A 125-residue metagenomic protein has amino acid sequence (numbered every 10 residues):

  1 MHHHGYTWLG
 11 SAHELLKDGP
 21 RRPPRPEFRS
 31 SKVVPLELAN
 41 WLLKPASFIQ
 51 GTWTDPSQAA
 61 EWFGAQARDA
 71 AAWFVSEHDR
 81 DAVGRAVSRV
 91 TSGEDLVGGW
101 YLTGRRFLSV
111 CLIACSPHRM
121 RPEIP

Functional and structural regions predicted by a protein language model:
M1-S47: Short aromatic-glycine-(Arg/Gly/Cys) micro-motifs in beta-strand/loop hairpins
G10-A12, P56, C115: Generic structural motif
L16-K17, R21, Q58, A82 (+1 more regions): Low-complexity, compositionally biased segments
S31, T52-W53, R89-T91: Alpha-helical interaction segments
E37-L42, W53, A86, L96: Residue-level detector of functional hotspots within protein domains
L43-E61: A short, exposed loop/beta-hairpin motif centered on an aromatic-Gly-Thr core
F48, E61, A65-P125: Short, mixed-charge low-complexity intrinsically disordered segments
